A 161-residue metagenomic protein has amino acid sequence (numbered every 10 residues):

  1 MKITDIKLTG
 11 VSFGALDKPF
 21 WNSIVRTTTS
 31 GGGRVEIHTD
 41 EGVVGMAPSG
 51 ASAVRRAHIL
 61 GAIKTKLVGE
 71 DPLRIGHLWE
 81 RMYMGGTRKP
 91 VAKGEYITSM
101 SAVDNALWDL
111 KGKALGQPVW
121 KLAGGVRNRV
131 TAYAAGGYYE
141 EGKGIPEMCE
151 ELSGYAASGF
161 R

Functional and structural regions predicted by a protein language model:
M1, S101, S158: Structured loop/turn residues at beta-strand edges in well-structured enzyme cores
M1-M46: Structured beta-strand/loop patches that form or line metal/cofactor-binding pockets in enzymes
D5, H38-A114: Metal- or metallocofactor-binding catalytic centers and their adjacent structured scaffolds across diverse enzyme
F20-S23, V119, E150: Glycine-rich, charged/polar anion/phosphate-binding loops that engage phosphate groups from diverse ligands
R26-T29, A123-V126, A156-A157: Solvent-exposed alpha-helices and their adjacent loops that cap or buttress functional pockets in soluble metabolic
E41, L115-E141: N-terminal small/glycine-rich loop or linker at the start of catalytic domains across soluble metabolic enzymes
T98, N105, Q117-V119, N128 (+1 more regions): Conserved structural scaffold segments of CAZyme catalytic domains across common CAZy folds
R129-R161: Metal-dependent enolase-superfamily TIM-barrel catalytic cores that perform enediolate-based chemistry
